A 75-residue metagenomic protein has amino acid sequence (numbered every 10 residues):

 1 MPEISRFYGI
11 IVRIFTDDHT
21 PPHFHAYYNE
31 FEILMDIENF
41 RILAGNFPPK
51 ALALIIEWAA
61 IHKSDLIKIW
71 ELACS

Functional and structural regions predicted by a protein language model:
M1-T20: Short, charged/polar N-terminal "headpieces" of proteins
E3, E30-E32, E38, E57 (+1 more regions): Glutamate identity and glutamate-enriched acidic tracts
F7, T20, F24, I56-W58 (+1 more regions): Bulky hydrophobic/aromatic packing residues
I10-T16, L34, I69-A73: Broad hydrophobic/π-residue packing in well-ordered secondary structure
F15-P49: A short, structured beta-strand/loop element
P48-P49, A53-S75: C-terminal structural segments of small proteins and small subunits
